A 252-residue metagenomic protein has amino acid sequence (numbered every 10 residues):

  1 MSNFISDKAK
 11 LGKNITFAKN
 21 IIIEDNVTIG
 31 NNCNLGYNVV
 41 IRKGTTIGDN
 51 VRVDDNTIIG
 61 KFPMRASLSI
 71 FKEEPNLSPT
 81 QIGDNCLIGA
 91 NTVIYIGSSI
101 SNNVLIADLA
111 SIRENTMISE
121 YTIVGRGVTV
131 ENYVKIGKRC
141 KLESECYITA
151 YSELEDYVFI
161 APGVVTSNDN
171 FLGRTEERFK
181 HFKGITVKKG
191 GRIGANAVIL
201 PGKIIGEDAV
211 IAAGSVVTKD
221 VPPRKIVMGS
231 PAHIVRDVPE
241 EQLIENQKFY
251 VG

Functional and structural regions predicted by a protein language model:
S2-A66, I70-M228, H233-I234: Structural signal for interior beta-strand "rungs" in well-ordered beta-sheet cores of soluble enzyme domains
V235-G252: Short, basic/aromatic-enriched C-terminal tail that caps enzymatic domains
